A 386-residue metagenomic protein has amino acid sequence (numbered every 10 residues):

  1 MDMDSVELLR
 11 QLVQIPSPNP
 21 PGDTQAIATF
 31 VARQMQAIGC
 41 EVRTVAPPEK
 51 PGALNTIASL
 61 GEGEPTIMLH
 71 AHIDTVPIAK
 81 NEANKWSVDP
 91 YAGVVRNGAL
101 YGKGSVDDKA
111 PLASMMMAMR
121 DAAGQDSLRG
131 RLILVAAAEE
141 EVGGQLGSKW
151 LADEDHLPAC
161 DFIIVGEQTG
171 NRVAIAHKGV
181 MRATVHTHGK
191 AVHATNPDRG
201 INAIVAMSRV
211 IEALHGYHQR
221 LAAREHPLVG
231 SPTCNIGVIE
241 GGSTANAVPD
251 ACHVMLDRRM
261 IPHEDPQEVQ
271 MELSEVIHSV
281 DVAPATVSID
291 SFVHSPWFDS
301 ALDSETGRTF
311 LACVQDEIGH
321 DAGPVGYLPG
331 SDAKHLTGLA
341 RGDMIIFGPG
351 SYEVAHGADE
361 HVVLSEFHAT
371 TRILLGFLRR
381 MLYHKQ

Functional and structural regions predicted by a protein language model:
M1-S105, G124-L128, A340-R341, S351: Acidic/His- and Gly-rich active-site-bordering loop/insert found across diverse amide/peptide-bond hydrolases
Q36-I38, G124-L128, H156-L157, S279-P284 (+1 more regions): Short helix-capping segments at alpha-helix termini
R43, M68, I133-V135, S288: A structural signal for isolated positions on well-ordered beta-strands in alpha/beta enzyme cores
H70-H72, V135-A137, I163-E167, H186-H188 (+1 more regions): Short beta-strand segments
N81-R96, A159-C160, I175-H186, A312: Acidic-glycine-rich active-site phosphate/pyrophosphate-binding loop
G98-S114, H193: Glycine/serine-rich anion-binding loops at beta->alpha junctions that coordinate negatively charged ligand groups
D108-K178, R182: Acidic/histidine-rich catalytic neighborhood of metal-dependent amide-processing enzymes
I175, R182-Q386: Metal-dependent amide/peptide-bond hydrolase catalytic core, centered on the "pita-bread" metallohydrolase fold
